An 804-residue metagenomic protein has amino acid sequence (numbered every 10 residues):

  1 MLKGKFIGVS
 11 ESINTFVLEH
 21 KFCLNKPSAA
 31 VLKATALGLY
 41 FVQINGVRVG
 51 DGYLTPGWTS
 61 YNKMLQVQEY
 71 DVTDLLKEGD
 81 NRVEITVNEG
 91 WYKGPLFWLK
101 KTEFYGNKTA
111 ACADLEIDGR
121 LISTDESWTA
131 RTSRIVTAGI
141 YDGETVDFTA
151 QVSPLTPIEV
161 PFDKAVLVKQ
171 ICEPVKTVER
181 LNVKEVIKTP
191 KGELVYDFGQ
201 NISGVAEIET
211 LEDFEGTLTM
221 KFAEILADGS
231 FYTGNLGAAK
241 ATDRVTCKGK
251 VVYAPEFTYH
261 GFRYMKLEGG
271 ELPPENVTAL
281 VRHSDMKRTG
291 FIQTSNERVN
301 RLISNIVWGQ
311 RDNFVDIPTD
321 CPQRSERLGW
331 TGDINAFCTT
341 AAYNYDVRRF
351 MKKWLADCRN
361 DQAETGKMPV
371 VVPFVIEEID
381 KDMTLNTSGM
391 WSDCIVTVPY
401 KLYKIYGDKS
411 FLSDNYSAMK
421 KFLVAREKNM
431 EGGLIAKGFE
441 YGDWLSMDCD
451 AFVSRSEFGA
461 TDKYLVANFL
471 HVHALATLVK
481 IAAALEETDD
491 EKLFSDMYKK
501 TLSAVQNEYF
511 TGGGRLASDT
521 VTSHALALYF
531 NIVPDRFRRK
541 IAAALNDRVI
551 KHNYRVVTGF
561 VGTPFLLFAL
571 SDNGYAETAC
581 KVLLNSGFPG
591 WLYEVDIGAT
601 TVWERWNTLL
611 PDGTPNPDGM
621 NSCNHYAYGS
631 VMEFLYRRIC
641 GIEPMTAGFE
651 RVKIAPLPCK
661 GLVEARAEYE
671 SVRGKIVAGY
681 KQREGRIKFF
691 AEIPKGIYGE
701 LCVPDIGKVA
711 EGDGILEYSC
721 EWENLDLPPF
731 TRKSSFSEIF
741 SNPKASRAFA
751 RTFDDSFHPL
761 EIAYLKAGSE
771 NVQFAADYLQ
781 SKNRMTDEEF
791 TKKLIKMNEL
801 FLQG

Functional and structural regions predicted by a protein language model:
M1-R324, G332, R349-K352, T365 (+4 more regions): Extracellular/oxidizing-compartment recognition motifs
V9-I13, V31, G57-Y61, D71-T73 (+18 more regions): Alpha-helix capping and helix-loop boundary segments enriched in small/acidic/polar residues
L39, S123, P274-N305, P318-A336 (+6 more regions): Active-site acid/base region of carbohydrate-active enzymes
Y40, R48-G52, P56, C358 (+8 more regions): Active/binding-pocket-proximal capping segment
N107, C112, I122, T129-T149 (+4 more regions): Non-catalytic C-terminal accessory modules of carbohydrate-active enzymes
G139, V146-D147, S153, S325-E326 (+9 more regions): C-terminal capping/lid segments that line or modulate ligand- or cofactor-binding pockets
D726-F801: Compact, charge-rich alpha-helical regulatory domains located at protein termini
